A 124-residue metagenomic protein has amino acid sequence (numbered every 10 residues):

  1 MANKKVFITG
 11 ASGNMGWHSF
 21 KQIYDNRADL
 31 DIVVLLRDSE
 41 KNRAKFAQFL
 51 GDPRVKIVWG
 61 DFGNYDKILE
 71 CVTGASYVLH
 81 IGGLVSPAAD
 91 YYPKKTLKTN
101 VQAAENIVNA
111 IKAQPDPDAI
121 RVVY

Functional and structural regions predicted by a protein language model:
K4-N26: N-terminal Rossmann NAD(P)H-binding glycine-rich loop of SDR-like oxidoreductase domains
K5, D29-I32, A119-R121: Residues at the starts of beta-strands that form the adenosine-phosphate
I8-T9, H80, R121-Y124: Structural signature of the Rossmann-like NAD(P)-dependent dehydrogenase/reductase core
R27-D29, L50-D52, P117: Short, well-ordered coil/turn elements that cap or connect secondary structure elements
A28-K41: Conserved glycine-rich Rossmann-like NAD(P)H-binding loop of the short-chain dehydrogenase/reductase
N42-R54: Short, conserved SAM-binding/catalytic segment of Class I S-adenosyl-L-methionine-dependent methyltransferases
G51, K56-T99: NAD(P)H-binding glycine-rich loop region in Rossmannoid oxidoreductase-like domains and their noncatalytic homologs
Q102-Y124: Conserved Rossmann-fold NAD(P)-dependent oxidoreductase catalytic core, especially the SDR/UDP-sugar
